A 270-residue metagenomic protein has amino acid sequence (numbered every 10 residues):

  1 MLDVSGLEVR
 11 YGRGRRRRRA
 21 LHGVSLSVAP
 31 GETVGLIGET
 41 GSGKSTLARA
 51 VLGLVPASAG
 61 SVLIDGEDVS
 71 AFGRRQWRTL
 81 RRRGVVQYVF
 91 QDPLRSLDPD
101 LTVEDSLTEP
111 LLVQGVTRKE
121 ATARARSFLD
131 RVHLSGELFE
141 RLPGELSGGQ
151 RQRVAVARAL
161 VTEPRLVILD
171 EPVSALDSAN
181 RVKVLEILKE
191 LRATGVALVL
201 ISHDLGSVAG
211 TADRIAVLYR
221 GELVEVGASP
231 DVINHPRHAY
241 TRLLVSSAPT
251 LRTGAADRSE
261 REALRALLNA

Functional and structural regions predicted by a protein language model:
G60-S70, R82: Conserved ABC transporter NBD signature motif
E120-E137: Conserved ABC ATPase "signature" region
L142-L146, Q150: Conserved ABC ATPase signature
E163: Conserved catalytic motifs of ABC-family nucleotide-binding domains
V208-G210: A short, surface-exposed alpha-helical micro-motif characterized by mixed small hydrophobic and charged/polar residues
V226-G227: ABC ATPase "signature
